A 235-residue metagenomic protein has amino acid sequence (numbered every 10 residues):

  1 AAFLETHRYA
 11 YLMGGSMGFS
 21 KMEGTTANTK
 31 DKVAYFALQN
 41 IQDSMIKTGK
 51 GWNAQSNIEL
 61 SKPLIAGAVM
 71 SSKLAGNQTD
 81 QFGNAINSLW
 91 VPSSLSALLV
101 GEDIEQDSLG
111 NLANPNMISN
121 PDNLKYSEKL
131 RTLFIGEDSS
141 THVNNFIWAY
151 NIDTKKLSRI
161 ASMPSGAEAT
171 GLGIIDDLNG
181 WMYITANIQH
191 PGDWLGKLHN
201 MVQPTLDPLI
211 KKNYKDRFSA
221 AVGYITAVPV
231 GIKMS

Functional and structural regions predicted by a protein language model:
A1-S235: Sequence/structural signature of beta-propeller domains
